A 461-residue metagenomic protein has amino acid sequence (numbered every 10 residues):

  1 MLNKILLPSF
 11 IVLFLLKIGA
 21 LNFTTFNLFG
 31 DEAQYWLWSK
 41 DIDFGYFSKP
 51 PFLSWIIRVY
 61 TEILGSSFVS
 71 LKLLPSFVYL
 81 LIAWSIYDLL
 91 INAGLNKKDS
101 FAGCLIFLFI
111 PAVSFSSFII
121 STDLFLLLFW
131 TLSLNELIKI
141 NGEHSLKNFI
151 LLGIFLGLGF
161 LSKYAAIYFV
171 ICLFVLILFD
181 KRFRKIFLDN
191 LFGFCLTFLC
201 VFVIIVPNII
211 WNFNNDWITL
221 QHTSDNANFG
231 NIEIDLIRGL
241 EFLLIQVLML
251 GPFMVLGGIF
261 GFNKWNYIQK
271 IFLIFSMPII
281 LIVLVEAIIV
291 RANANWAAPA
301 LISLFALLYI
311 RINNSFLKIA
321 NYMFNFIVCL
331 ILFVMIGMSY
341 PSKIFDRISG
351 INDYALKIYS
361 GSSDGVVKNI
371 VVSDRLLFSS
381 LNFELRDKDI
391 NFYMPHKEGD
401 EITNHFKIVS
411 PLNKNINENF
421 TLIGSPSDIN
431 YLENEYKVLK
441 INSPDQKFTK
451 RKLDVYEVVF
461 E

Functional and structural regions predicted by a protein language model:
F10-L13, S100-P111, L156, F160: Short helix- or helix-capping micro-motifs that position conserved polar/aromatic residues at function-defining sites
L37, A83-S85, I106, F125-G142 (+2 more regions): Specific aromatic-rich, kink-prone transmembrane helix
L73-G94, L132, E136: Transmembrane-helix motifs of polytopic, lipid-linked glycan transferases
I91-G94, S133-N148, G261-W265, I312: Membrane-interface transmembrane helices that cradle and orient dolichyl/undecaprenyl
A112-F125: Short acidic/glycine- and proline-prone juxtamembrane loop motifs at membrane-interface regions of multi-pass membrane
L158, F169-W265: Transmembrane-lumen/periplasm boundary regions of multi-pass, lipid-linked membrane glycan transferases
L199, N313-Y340: Signature aromatic-anchored transmembrane alpha helix within multi-pass, membrane-resident enzymes that catalyze glycan
G350-L377, N382-E461: Luminal/periplasmic acceptor-recognition loop/helix of membrane-associated glycosyltransferases
